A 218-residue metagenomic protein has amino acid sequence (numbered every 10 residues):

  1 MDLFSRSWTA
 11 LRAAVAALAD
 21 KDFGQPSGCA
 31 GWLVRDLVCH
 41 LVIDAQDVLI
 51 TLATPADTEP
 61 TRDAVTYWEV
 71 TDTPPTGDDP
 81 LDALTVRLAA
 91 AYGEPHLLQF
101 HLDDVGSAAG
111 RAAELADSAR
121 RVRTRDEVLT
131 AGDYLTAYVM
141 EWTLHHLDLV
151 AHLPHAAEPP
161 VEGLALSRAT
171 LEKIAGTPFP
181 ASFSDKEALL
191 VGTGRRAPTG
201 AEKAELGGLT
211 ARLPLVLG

Functional and structural regions predicted by a protein language model:
M1-R121: Active-site-adjacent scaffolding segments
A53-V65, A91-G93, F100, D104 (+1 more regions): Structured surface interface patches that mediate subunit assembly and partner/cofactor docking
